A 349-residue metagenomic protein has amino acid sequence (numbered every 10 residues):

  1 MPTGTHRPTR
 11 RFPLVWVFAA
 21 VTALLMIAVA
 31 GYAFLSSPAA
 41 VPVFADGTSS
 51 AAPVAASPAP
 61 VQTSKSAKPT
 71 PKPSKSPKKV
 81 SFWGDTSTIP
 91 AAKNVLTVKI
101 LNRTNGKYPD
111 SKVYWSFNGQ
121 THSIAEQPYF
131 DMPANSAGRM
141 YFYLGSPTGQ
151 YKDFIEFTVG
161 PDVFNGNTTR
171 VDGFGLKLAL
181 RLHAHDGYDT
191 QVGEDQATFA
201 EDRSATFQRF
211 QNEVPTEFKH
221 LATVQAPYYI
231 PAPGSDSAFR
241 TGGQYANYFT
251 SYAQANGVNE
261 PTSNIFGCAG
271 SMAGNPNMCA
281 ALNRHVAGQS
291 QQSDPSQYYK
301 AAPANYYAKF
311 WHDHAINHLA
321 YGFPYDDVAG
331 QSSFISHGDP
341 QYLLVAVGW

Functional and structural regions predicted by a protein language model:
P2-H6, P13-Q62, A67-W349: Extracellular low-complexity, O-glycosylation-prone Ser/Thr/Pro/Gly-rich "stalks" and linkers flanking catalytic
